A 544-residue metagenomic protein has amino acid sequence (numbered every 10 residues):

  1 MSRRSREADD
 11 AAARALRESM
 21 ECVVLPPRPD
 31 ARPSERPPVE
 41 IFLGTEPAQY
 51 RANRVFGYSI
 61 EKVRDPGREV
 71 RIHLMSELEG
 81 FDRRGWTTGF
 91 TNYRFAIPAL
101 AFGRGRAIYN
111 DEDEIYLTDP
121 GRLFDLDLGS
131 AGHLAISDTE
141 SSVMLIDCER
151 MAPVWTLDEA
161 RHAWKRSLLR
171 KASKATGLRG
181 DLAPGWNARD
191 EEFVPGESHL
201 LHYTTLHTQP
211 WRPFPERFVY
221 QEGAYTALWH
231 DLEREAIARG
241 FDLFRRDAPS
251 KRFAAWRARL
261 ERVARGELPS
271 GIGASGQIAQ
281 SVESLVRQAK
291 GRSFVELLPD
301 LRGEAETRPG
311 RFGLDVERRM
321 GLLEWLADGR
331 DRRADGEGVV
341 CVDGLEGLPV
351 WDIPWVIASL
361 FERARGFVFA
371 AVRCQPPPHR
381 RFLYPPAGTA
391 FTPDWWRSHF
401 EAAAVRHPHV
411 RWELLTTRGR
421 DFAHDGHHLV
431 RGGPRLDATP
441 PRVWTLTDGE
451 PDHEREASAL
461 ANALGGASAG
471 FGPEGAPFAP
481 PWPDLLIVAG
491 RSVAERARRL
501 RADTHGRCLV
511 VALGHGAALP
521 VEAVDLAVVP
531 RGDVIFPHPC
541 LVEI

Functional and structural regions predicted by a protein language model:
S2-V39, T45-A48, R71-M75, C148 (+1 more regions): A glycosyltransferase accessory/donor-loop signature
D9-P27, E35-P38, L43-T45, R51-A52 (+6 more regions): N-terminal pre-catalytic "stem/leader" segment of glycosyltransferase-like enzymes
Q49-R54, F81, E191, P210 (+1 more regions): Short N-terminal binding/cap micro-motifs at the start of the first secondary-structure element
R68-L100: Active-site-proximal specificity loops/subdomain of glycosyltransferases
Y93-D138, V143-M151: GT-A fold catalytic core of metal-dependent nucleotide-sugar glycosyltransferases, centered on the diacidic
G271-A334, W355, S359-E362, G366-P434: Class I (Rossmann-like) S-adenosyl-L-methionine-dependent methyltransferase catalytic domain, capturing the SAM-binding
E337-W351: A short SAM/SAH-binding and catalytic strip from SAM-dependent methyltransferases
V443-V542: Active-site and donor-binding regions of nucleotide-sugar-utilizing enzymes
